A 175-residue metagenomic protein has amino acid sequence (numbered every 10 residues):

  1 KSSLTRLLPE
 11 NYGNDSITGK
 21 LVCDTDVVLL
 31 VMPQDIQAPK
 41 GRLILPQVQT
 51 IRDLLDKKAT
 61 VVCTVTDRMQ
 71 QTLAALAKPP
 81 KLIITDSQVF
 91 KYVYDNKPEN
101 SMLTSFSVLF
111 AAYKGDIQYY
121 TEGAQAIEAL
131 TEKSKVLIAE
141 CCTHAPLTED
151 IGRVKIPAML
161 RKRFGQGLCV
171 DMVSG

Functional and structural regions predicted by a protein language model:
K1-K20, L29, I36, K57-R68 (+3 more regions): Canonical P-loop GTPase G-domain recognition
V27-L30, K135-L137: Conserved beta-strand elements of the Class I
D35-I36, R42-V48: An accessory alpha-helical subdomain
D35-P39, R68-Q70, V89-Y92, F110-A111 (+1 more regions): Short acidic, S/G/P-rich loop/turn micro-motifs used as interaction or catalytic elements
R42, T72-K78, I84-A124: Catalytic P-loop NTP-binding/switch module of NTPases
T64-A75, G165-G175: Short connector loops at secondary-structure junctions
A112-S174: Redox- and metal-dependent alpha/beta enzyme cores, enriched for Fe-S-associated oxidoreductases and cofactor-handling
